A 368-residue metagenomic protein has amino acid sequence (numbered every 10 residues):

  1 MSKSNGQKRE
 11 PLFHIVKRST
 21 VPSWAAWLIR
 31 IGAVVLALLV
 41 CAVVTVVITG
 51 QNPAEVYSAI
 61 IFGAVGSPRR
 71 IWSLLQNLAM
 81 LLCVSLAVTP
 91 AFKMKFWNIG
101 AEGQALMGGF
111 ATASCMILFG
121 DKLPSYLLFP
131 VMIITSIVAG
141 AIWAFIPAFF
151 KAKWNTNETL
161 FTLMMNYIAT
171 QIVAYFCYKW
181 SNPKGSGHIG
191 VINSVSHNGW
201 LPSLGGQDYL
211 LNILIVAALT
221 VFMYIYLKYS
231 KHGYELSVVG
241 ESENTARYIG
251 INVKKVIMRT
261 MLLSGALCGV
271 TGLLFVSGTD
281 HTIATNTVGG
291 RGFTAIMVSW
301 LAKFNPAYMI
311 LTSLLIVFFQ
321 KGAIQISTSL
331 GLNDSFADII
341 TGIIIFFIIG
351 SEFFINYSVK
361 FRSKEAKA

Functional and structural regions predicted by a protein language model:
M1-V34, V47, E241, Y248-K255 (+1 more regions): Cytosolic-side transmembrane-helix boundaries in multi-pass membrane proteins
K3-G6, F13-C83, Y126: Membrane-interfacial amphipathic/re-entrant helices at transmembrane-helix boundaries
T45-T49, F62-F119, I133, I137 (+3 more regions): Single transmembrane alpha-helix segments in multi-pass membrane proteins
G50-E55, F92-A111, A152-F161, E235 (+4 more regions): Short, non-helical or kinked segments that cap or interrupt transmembrane helices
L78-T89, F110, A141-F145, M164-Y167 (+5 more regions): Hydrophobic alpha-helical segments embedded in the membrane of multi-pass proteins
E158-Y229, T282, K367: Transmembrane helix-bundle core of multi-pass membrane transporters and related energy-transducing complexes
G205-T282, P306-A307: Helix-loop-helix "hairpin" substructures at the membrane interface of multi-pass membrane proteins
L262-C268, L274-G342: Transmembrane alpha-helical segments in multi-pass inner-membrane proteins
